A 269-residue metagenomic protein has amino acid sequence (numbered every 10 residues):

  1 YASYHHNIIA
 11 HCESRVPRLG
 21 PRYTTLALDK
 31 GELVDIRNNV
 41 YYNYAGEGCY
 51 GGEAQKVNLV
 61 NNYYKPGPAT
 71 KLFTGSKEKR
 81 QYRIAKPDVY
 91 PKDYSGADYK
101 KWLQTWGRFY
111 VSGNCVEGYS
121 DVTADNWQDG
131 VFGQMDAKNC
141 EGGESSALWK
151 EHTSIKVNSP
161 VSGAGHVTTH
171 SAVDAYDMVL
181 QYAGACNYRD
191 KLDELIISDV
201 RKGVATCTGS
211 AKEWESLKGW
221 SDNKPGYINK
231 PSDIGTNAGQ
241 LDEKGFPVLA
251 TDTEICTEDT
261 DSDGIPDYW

Functional and structural regions predicted by a protein language model:
Y1-L19, T24-L26, K30-A45, K56-P68 (+1 more regions): Right-handed parallel beta-helix
R15-V16, E47-C49, K71, Q81-R83: Structural detector of coil-to-beta-strand junctions
G20, N39, C49-Y50, A85-D88 (+1 more regions): Secretory-pathway low-complexity, repetitive Gly/Ala/Ser/Pro-rich segments with frequent Tyr
G46-E47, D267: Alpha-solenoid ARM/HEAT helical repeat scaffolds used for protein-protein interactions
V60, Y64-S262, P266-W269: Long, contiguous C-terminal flanking segments immediately downstream of a protein's structured core
